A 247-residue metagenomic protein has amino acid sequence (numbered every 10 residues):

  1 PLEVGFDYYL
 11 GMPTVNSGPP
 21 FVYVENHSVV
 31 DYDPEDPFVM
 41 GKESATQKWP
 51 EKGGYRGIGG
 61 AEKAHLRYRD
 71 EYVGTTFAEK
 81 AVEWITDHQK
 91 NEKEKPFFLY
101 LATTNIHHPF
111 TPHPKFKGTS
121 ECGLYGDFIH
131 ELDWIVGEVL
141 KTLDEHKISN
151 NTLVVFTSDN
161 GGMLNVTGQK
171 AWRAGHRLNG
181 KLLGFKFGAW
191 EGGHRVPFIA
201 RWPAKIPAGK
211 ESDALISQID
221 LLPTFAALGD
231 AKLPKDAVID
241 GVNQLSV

Functional and structural regions predicted by a protein language model:
P1, Y9-N16, L99-P109, F156-L164 (+1 more regions): Short, solvent-exposed turn/loop segments enriched in Gly/Ser/Thr/Pro and often Arg
L2-G59, M163-V196: Core domains of carbohydrate- and sulfate-ester-processing enzymes
V4-D7, E92-L99, I148-V154, R195-V196: Loop/turn elements at helix/coil->beta-strand transitions in domains of secreted/extracellular proteins
P20, E25-S28, A81-F128, M163-L164 (+1 more regions): Active-site His/acidic residue clusters
E25, G137-H146, A171-V238, V242-V247: Substrate-binding rim/cap in mid-to-C-terminal beta-strand-loop elements of soluble/periplasmic
M40-G41, E51, H65-H107, N151: Anion-binding catalytic surfaces of enzymes that hydrolyze or transfer phosphate/sulfate esters
E62-T75, G118-E131: The substrate-binding groove and active-site-proximal loops of carbohydrate-active enzymes, especially glycoside
E94-P96, D133-K170: Metal-dependent active-site segment of extracytoplasmic phospho-/sulfohydrolases and closely related
